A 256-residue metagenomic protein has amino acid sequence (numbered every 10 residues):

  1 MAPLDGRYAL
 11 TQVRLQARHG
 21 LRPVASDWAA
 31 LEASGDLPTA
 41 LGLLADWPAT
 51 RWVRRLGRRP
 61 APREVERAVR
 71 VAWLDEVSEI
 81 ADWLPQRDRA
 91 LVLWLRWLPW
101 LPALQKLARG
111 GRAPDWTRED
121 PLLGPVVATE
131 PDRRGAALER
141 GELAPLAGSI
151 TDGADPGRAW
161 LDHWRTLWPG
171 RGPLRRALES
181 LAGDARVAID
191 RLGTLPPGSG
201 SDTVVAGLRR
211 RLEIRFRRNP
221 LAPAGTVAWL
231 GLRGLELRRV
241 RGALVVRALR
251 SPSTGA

Functional and structural regions predicted by a protein language model:
M1-A256: N-terminal domain-start signal
